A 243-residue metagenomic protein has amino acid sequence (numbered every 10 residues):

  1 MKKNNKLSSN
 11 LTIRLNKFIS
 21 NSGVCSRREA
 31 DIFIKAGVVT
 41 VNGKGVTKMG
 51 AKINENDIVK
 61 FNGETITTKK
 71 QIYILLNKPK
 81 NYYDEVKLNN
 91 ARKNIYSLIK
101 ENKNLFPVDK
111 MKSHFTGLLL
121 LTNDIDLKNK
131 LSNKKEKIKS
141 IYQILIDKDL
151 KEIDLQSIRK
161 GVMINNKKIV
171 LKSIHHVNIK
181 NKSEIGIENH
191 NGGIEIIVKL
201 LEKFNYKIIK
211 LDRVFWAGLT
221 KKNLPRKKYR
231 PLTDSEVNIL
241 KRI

Functional and structural regions predicted by a protein language model:
K2-I243: Basic, flexible Lys/Arg- and Gly-enriched helix-loop patches that mediate nucleic-acid binding at interfaces with rRNA
